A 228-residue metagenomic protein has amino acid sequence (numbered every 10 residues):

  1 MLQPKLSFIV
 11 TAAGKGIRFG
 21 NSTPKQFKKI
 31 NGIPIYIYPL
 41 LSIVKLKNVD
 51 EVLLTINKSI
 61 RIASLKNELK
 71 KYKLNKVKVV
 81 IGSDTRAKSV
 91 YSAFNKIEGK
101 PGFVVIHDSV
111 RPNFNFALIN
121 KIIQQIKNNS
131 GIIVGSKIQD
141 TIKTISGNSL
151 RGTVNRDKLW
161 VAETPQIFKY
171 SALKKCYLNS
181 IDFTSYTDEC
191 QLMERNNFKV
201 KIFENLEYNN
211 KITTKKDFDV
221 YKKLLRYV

Functional and structural regions predicted by a protein language model:
L2-P4, W160-V228: Conserved alpha/beta core of the MobA/IspD/sugar-nucleotide pyrophosphorylase nucleotidyltransferase superfamily
L2-S59: N-terminal glycine-rich phosphate-binding loop and ensuing alpha1 helix
K5, D50-V52, F103, S130-G131 (+1 more regions): Residues at the starts of beta-strands that form the adenosine-phosphate
V10, Y36, A93, H107-D108 (+3 more regions): Residue-level signal for inorganic ion chemistry
K29, N113, T153, I167 (+1 more regions): Short aromatic/basic micro-patch
Y36-K100, I181: Conserved N-terminal catalytic core of the sugar/cofactor nucleotidyltransferase
K76, D84-S146, E163: Conserved beta-loop-beta/alpha segment of the NTase-like Rossmann-fold superfamily that binds/positions NTPs
K143-Q166: Short, flexible, basic/aromatic active-site loop/helix in glycosyltransferases
